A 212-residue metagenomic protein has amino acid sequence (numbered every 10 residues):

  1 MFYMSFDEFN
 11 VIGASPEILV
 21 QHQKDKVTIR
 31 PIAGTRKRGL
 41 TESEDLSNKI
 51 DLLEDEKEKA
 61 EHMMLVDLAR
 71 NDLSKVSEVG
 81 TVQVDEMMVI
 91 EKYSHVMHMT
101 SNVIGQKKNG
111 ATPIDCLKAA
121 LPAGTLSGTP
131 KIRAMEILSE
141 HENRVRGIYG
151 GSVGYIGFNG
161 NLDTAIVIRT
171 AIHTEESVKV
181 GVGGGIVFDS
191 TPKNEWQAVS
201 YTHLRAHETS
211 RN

Functional and structural regions predicted by a protein language model:
M1-R205: Extended alpha-helical targeting/anchoring segments, especially N-terminal organellar/secretory targeting helices
A206-N212: A short, hydrophobic C-terminal helix/tail in secreted or cell-surface proteins
